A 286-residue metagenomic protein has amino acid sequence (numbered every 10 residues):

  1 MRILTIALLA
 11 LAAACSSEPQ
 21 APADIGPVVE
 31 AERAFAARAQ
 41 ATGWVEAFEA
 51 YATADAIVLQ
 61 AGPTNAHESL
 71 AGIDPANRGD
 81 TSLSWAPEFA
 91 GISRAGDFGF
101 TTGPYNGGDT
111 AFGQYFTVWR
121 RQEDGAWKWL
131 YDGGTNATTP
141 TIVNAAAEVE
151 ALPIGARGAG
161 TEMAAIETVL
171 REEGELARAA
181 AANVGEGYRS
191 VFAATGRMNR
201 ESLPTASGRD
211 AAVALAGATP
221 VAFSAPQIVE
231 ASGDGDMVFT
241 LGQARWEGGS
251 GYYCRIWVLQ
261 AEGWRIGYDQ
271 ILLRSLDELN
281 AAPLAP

Functional and structural regions predicted by a protein language model:
M1-L8: Sec-dependent signal peptide recognition, specifically the positively charged N-region followed immediately by
C15-V45, A50, K128-L130, N136-E186 (+2 more regions): Short, low-complexity N-terminal intrinsically disordered segments enriched in polar/charged residues
A23, N199-T205, A216-P286: C-terminal functional regions that serve as terminal interaction/effector modules
A41-G62, A66-S69, A182-E201, R209: Short, well-ordered alpha-helical segments enriched in acidic and aromatic residues
A52, G62-P63, P104-G107, T117 (+5 more regions): A mature extracytoplasmic/lumenal domain signature
A71-F112, A211-C254: Surface-exposed, charged secondary-structure patches
F112-E150, S250-L279: Short beta-strand edge/turn micro-motifs at domain boundaries
